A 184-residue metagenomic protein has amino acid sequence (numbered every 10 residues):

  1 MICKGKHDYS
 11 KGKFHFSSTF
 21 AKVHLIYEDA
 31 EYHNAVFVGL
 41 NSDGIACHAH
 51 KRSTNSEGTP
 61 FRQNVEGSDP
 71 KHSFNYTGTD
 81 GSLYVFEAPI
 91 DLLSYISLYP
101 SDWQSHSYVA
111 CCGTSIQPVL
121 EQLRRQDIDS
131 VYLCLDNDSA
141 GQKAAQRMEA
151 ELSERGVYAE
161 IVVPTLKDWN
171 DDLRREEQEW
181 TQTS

Functional and structural regions predicted by a protein language model:
M1-A35: TOPRIM metal-binding catalytic domain and adjacent DNA-binding surface shared by DnaG-type primases
H7-S10, S17, G67, R125 (+2 more regions): Helix N-terminus capping/helix-initiation residues
D8, L93, Q146: Alpha-helical elements of the RecA-like P-loop NTPase motor core of helicases
A30-R124: Phosphate-handling DNA/RNA-contact segment within nucleic-acid enzymes
G81, S97-S184: TOPRIM fold recognition
